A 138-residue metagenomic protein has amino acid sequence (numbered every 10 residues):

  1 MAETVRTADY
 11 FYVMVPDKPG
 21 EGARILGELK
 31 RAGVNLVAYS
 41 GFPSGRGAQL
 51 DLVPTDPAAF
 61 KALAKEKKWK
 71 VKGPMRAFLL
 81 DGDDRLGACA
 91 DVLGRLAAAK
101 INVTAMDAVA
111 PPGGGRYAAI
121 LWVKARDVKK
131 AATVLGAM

Functional and structural regions predicted by a protein language model:
M1-M138: A conserved regulatory-domain signal marking ACT and ACT-like small-molecule sensing domains and adjacent regulatory
